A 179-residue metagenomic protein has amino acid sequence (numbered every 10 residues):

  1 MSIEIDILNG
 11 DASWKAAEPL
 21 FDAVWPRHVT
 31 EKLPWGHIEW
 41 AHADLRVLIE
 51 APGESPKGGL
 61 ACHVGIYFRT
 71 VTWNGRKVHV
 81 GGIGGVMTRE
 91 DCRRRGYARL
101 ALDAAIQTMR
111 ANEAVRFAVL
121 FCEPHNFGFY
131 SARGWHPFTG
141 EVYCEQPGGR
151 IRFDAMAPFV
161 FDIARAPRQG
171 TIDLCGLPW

Functional and structural regions predicted by a protein language model:
M1-A61, G82, R165-W179: Short amphipathic alpha-helix that is part of the acyltransferase structural core
G59-G85: Conserved donor-binding loop and adjoining core beta-sheet/short helix segment in diverse acyl/aminoacyl transferases
I83-R94: A short, internal acetyl-CoA/4′-phosphopantetheine-binding micro-motif in the GNAT/acyltransferase core
C92-A104: Conserved acetyl-CoA pyrophosphate-binding loop and the N-cap/start of the following alpha-helix in GNAT-like
R93, T108-E113, A132: Acidic/histidine-enriched, beta-strand-rich ligand/metal-binding domains
L102, M109-C122: Conserved GNAT acetyl-CoA-binding A-motif
F121, S131, H136-F159: Conserved catalytic-core motifs of GNAT/GCN5-like acyltransferases
